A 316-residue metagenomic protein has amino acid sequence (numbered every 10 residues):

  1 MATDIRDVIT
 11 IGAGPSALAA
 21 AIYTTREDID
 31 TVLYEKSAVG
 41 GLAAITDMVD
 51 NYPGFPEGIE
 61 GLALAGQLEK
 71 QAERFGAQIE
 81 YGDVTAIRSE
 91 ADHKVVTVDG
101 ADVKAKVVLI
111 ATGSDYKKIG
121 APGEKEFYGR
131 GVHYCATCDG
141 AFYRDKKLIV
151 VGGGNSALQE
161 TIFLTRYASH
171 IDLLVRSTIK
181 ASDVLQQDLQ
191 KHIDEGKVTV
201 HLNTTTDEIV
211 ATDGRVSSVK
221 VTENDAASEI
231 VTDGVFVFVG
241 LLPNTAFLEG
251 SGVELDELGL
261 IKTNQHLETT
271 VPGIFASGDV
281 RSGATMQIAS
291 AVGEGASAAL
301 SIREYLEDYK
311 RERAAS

Functional and structural regions predicted by a protein language model:
M1-I11, R26-E27, V32, A77-K146 (+4 more regions): FAD-binding core/adjacent interface of flavoenzyme oxidoreductases
I5, G120, E126-F142, V231 (+3 more regions): FAD-site-proximal beta/loop scaffold in flavoenzymes
R6-F75, G152, L158-D183: Beta1-alpha1 glycine-rich phosphate/pyrophosphate-binding loop at the start of Rossmann-like nucleotide-binding domains
A17, Y116, A157, E208 (+1 more regions): Glycine-rich nucleotide phosphate-binding loop and flanking beta-alpha elements of Rossmann-like dinucleotide-binding
A21-Y23, I45, G120-G123, T161-F163 (+3 more regions): Short amphipathic alpha-helical segments
A72-T97, D102-A105, R166-Q265, E304-S316: A Rossmann-like FAD-binding core segment of flavoenzymes
L158-E160, V271, V280-S316: A conserved FAD-binding loop/helix module that cradles the flavin
